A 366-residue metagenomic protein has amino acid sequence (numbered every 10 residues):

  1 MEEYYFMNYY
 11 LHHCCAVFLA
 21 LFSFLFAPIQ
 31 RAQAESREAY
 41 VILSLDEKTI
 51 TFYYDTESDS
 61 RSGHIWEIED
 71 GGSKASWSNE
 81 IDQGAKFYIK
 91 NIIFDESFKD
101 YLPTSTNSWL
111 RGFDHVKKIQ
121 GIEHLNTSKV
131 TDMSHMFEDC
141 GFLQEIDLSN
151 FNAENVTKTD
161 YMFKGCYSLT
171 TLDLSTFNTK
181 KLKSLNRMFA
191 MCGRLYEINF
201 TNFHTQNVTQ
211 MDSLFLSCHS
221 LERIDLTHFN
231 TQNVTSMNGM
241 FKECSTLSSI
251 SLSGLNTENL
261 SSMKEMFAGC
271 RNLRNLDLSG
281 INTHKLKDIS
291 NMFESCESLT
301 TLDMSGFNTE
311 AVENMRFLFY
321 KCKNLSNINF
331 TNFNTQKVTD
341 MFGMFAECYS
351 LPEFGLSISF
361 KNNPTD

Functional and structural regions predicted by a protein language model:
Y4-F18: Bacterial N-terminal signal peptides that target proteins for export
C15-A27: Bacterial N-terminal signal peptides
L25-S36: Sec-dependent signal peptide cleavage junction
E38-L45: Short, exposed beta-strand/loop patches in secreted or surface proteins that constitute
T51-T104, S108-R111: LRR flanking "cap" motifs
F87-Y101, H115-T131, G141-T157, Y167-K183 (+7 more regions): Structural signature of tandem-repeat unit edges
N107, S134-H135, D160-Y161, N186-R187 (+6 more regions): Register-specific detector for alpha-helical tandem repeat solenoids, activating on a conserved position within each
K164, A190, L216-C218, K242 (+2 more regions): Predominantly recognizes leucine-rich repeat
